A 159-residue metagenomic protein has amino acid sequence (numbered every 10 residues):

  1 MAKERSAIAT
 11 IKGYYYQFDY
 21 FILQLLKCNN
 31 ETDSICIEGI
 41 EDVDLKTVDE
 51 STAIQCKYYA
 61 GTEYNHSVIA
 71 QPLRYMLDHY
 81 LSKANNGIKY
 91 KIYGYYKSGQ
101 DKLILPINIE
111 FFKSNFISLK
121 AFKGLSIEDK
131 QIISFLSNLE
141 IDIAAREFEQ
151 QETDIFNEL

Functional and structural regions predicted by a protein language model:
M1-I8, Y59-L159: Acidic metal-coordinating catalytic centers involved in nucleic-acid phosphodiester chemistry
A7-I11, Y15-D78: Catalytic centers of nucleases
